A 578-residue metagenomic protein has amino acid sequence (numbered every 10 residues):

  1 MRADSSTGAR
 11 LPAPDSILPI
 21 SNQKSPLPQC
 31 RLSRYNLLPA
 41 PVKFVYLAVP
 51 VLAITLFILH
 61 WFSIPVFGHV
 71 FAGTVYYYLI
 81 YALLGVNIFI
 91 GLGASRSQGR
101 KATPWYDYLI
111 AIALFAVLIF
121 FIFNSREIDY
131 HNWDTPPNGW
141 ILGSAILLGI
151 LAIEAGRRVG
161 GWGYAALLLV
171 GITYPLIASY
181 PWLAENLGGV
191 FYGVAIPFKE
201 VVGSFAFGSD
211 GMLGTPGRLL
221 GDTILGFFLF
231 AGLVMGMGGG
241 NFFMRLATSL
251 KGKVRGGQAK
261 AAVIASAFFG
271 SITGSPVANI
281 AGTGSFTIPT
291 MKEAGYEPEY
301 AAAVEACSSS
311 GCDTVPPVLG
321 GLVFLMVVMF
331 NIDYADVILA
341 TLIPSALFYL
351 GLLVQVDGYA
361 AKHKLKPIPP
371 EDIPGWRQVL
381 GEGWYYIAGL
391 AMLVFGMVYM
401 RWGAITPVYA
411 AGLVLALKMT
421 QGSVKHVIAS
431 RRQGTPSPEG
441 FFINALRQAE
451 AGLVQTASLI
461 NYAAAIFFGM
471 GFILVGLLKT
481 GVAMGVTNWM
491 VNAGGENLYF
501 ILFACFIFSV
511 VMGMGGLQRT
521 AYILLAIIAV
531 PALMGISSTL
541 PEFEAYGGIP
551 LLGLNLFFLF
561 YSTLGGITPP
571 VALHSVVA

Functional and structural regions predicted by a protein language model:
M1-L27: Short, C-terminally biased terminal segments at protein or domain edges
P26-T135, L142-I146: Conserved, well-structured core domains of diverse proteins
P28-A53, L339-L459, S575-A578: Long, contiguous bundles of hydrophobic transmembrane helices that form the permeation core of multi-pass
V49-L52, T74-I90, Y106-F115, L142-L151 (+8 more regions): Hydrophobic mid-bilayer segments of alpha-helices in multi-pass membrane transport proteins, especially secondary
T74-L79, R218-F228, D336-G351, W402-G412 (+1 more regions): Alpha-helical transmembrane segments
N138-G143, M212-T223, L250-V263, A294-Y300 (+4 more regions): Membrane-interfacial loop-to-helix junctions in multi-pass transporters
E154, V159, L169-G171, I177-N241 (+4 more regions): Core transmembrane alpha-helical segments of multi-pass membrane transporters/permeases
M244-C312, N331, Q518-S562, V571-A578: Hydrophobic transmembrane alpha-helices that form the pore/transport pathway of multi-pass ion and small-solute
